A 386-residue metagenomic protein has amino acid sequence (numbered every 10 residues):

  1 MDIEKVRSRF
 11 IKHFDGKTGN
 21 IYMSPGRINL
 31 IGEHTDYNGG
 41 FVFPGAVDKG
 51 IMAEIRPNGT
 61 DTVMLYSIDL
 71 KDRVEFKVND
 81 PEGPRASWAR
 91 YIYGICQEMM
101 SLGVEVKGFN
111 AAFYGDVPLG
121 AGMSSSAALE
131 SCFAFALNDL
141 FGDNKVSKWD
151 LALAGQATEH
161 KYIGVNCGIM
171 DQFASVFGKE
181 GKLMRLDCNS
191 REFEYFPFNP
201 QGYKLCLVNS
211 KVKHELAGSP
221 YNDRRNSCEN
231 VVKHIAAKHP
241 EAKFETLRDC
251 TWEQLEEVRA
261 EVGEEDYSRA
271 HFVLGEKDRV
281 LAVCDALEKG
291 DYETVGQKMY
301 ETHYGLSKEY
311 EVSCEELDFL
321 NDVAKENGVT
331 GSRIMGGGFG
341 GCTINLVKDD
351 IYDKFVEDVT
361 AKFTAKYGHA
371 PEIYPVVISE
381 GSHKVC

Functional and structural regions predicted by a protein language model:
M1-Y22, I28, G32, Y37 (+6 more regions): Gly/Ser-rich oxyanion-binding loop with an adjacent helix/lid that shapes the negatively charged ligand pocket
D2-R27, M52-R85, K182-G331, L346-C386: C-terminal nucleotide
G39-A46, R224-R225: Short Gly/aromatic-enriched secondary-structure transition segments
P44-A46, E54-P57, G103: Short, charge-rich binding segments
A128, C342-L346: FabD-like malonyl-/acyl-CoA
F339: Glycine-rich phosphate-binding loop
